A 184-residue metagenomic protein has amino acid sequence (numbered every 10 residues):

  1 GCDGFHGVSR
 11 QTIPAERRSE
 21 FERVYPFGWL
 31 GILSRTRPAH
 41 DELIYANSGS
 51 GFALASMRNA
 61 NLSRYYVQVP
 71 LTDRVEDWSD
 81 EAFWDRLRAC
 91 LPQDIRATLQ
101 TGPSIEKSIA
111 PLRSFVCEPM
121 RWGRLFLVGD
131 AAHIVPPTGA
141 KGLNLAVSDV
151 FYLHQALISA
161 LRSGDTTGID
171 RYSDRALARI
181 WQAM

Functional and structural regions predicted by a protein language model:
G1, I109-M184: Conserved mid-domain beta->alpha element of the FAD-binding
G1-L112: Conserved FAD-binding catalytic core of PHBH/FMO-like flavoproteins
